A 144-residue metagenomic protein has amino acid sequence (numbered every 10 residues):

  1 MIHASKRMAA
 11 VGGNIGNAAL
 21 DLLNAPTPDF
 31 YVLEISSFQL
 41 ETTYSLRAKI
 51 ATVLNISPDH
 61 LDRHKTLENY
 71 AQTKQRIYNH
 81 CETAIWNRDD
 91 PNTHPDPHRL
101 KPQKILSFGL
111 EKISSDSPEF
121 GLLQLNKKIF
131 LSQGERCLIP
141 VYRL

Functional and structural regions predicted by a protein language model:
M1-R88, N92-K104: Phosphate-binding loop of NTP-binding sites
H64-E68, Q103-L144: Adenine nucleotide phosphate-binding catalytic loops in nucleotide-utilizing enzymes
